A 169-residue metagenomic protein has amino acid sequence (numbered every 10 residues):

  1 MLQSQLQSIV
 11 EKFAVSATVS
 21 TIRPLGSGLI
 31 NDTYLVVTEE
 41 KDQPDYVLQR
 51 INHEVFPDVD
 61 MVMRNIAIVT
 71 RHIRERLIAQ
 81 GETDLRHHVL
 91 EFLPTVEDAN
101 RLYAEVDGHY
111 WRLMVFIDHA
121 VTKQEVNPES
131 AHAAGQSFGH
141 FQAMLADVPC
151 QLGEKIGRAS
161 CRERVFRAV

Functional and structural regions predicted by a protein language model:
M1-P24, V69, I73: Juxta-kinase regulatory segment immediately upstream of eukaryotic protein kinase catalytic domains
S20-R164: Conserved ATP-binding subdomain of kinase catalytic cores across diverse folds
V165-V169: Hydrophobic alpha-helical segments, chiefly the membrane-spanning helices and signal/signal-anchor peptides
